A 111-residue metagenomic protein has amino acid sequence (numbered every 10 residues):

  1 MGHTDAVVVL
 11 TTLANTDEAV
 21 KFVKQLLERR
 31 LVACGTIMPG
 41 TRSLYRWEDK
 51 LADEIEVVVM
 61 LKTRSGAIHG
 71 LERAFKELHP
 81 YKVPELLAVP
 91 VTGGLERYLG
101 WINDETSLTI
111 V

Functional and structural regions predicted by a protein language model:
M1-V111: Positively charged, small/polar-rich N-terminal and surface patches that mediate targeting and assembly and bind
